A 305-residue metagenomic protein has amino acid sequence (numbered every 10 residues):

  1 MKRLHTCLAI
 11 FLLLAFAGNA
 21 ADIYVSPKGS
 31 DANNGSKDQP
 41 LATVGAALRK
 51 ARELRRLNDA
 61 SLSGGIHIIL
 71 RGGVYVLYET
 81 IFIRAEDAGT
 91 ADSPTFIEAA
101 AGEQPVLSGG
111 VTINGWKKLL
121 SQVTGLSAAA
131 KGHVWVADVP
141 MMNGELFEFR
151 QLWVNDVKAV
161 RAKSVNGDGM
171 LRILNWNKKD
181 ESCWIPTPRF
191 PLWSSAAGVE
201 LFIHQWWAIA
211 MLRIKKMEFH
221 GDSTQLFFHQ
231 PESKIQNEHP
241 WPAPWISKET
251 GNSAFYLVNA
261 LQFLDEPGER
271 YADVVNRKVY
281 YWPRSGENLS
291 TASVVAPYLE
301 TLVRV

Functional and structural regions predicted by a protein language model:
M1-L4: Positively charged n-region of N-terminal signal peptides that target proteins for export
T6-C7, D222: Short amphipathic alpha-helical "recognition" segments used for binding
C7-A15: Bacterial N-terminal signal peptides
Y24-S26, S30-V305: Extracellular polysaccharide-degrading/modifying enzymes targeting complex plant/algal/animal polysaccharides
